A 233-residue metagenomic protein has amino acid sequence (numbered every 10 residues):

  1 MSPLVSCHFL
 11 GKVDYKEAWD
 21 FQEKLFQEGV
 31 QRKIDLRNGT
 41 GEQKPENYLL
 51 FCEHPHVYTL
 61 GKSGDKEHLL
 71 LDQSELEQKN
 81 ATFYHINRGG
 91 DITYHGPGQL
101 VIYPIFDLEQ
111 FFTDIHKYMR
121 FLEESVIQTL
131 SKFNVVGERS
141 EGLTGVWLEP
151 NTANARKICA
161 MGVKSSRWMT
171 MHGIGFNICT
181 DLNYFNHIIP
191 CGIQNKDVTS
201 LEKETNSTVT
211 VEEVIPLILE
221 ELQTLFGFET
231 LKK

Functional and structural regions predicted by a protein language model:
M1-A155, V209: N-terminal lobe of the biotin/lipoate ligase/transferase fold
S2-L10, F111-I158, V163-K233: Long, positively charged amphipathic alpha-helical accessory segments at protein N-termini or as interdomain linkers
